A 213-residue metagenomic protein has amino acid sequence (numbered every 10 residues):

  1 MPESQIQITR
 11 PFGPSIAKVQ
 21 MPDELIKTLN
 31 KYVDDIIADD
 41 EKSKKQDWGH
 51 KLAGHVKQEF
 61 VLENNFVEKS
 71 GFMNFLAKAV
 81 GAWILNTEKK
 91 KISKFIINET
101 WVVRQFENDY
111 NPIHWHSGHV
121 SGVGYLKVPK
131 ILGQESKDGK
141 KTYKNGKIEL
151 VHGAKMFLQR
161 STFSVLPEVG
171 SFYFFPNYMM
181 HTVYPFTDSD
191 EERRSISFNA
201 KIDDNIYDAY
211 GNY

Functional and structural regions predicted by a protein language model:
M1, N212-Y213: C-terminal end-of-chain micro-motif
M1-K90, N108-N111: Non-heme Fe(II)/2-oxoglutarate
G13, K94, N145-K147: Generic secondary-structure boundary/loop-capping signal
K89-E99: A short coil-to-beta-strand element that immediately follows conserved catalytic motifs
N98-F174, Y184, E191-E192, I202 (+1 more regions): Catalytic core of non-heme Fe(II) oxygenases with the double-stranded beta-helix
M179-T182: Short, charged beta-turn/beta-strand-edge "cap" motif at the junction between a beta-strand and an adjacent loop
S195: A domain-level signal for the structural core that forms small-molecule/cofactor-binding pockets and catalytic centers
